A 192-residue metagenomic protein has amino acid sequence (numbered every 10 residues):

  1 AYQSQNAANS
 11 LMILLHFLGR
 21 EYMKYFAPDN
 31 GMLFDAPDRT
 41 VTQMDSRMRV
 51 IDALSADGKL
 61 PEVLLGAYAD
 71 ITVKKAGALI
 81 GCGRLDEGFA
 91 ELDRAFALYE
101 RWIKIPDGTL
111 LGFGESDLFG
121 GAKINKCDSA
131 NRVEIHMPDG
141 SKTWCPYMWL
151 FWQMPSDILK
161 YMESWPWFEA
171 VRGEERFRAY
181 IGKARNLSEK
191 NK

Functional and structural regions predicted by a protein language model:
A1-F17, R49-L64: Flexible helix-coil transition and linker loops at the boundaries of alpha-helical arrays
Y22, P28-K192: Alpha-helical protein-protein interaction modules
